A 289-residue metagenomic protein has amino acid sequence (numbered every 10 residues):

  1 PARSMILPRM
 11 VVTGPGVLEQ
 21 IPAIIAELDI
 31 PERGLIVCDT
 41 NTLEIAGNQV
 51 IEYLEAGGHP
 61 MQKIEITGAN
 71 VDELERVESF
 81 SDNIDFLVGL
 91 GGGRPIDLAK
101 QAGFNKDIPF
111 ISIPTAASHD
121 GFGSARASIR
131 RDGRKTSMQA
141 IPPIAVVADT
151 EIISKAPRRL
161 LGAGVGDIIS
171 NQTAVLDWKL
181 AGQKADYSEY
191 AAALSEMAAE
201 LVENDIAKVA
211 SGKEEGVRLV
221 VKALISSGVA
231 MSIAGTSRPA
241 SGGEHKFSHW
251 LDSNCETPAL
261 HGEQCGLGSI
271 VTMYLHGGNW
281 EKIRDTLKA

Functional and structural regions predicted by a protein language model:
P1-F86: ATP/NTP phosphate-donor binding region
P1-S4, I168, A181, N279-A289: C-terminal charged capping/lid subdomain of soluble metabolic enzymes
R3-S4, L28-D29, S79-D82, G103 (+7 more regions): Solvent-exposed alpha-helices and their adjacent loops that cap or buttress functional pockets in soluble metabolic
E44-A46, G92-Q101, H119-F122, A240 (+1 more regions): Short glycine/serine/threonine-rich phosphate/pyrophosphate-binding segments that cradle anionic phosphate groups
S81-A102, K106-A116: A short, small-residue-rich loop immediately preceding and capping a beta-strand
N105-E200: A glycine/threonine-rich phosphate-anchoring loop and its flanking beta-alpha core in nucleotide/phosphate-binding
A193-K288: Active-site segments that bind and position negatively charged phosphate/pyrophosphate groups
